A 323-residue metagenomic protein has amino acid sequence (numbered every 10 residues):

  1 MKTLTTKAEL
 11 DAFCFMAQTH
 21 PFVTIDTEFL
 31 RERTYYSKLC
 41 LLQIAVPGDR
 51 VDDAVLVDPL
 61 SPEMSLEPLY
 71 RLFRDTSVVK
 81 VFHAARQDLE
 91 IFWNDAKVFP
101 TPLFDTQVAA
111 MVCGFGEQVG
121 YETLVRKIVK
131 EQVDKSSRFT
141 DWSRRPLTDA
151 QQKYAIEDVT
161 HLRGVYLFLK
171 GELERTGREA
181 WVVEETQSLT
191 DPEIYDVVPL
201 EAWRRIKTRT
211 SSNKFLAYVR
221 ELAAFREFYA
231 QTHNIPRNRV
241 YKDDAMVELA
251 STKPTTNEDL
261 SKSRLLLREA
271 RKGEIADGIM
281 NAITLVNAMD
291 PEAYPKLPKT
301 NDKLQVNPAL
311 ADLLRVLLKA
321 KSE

Functional and structural regions predicted by a protein language model:
M1-V23, T27: N-terminal accessory regions of nucleic-acid-interacting proteins
T3, Q43-E67, L72-R163, L189-E193 (+1 more regions): Active-site-proximal helix-loop-helix substrate-binding element of RNase H-like nuclease domains
T27-R33: An active-site-proximal beta-strand-loop segment
R31, C40-Q43: Residues that scaffold, gate, or flank divalent-cation-dependent active/transport sites
Y36-K38: A short, glycine/Asx- and small/polar-enriched loop/turn that sits immediately N-terminal to a beta-strand
D149, L169-E323: Accessory DNA-binding and partner-docking regions appended to nucleic-acid-acting proteins, especially the terminal
